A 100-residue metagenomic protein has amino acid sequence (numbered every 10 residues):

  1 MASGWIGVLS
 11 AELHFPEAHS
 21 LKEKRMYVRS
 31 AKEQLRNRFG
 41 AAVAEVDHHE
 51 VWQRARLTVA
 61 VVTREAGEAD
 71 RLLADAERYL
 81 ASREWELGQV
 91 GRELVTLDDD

Functional and structural regions predicted by a protein language model:
M1-I6, E50-R54: Short coil/turn motifs at beta-sheet boundaries
A2-A42, Y79: N-terminal first-folded block
L9-L13, L57-V59, V90-L94: A structural signal for short, well-ordered beta-strand segments
H19, R25, D47-E50, G91 (+1 more regions): Solvent-exposed, flexible loop/coil residues
F39, A55, E86: Residue-level signal for beta-strand positions within conserved beta-sheet cores that form or flank
A42-V46, E86-Q89: Short, flexible active-site-proximal loops enriched in glycine and acidic residues
V43-R64: Short, charge-patterned binding micro-sites
T63-D100: C-terminal structural segments of small proteins and small subunits
